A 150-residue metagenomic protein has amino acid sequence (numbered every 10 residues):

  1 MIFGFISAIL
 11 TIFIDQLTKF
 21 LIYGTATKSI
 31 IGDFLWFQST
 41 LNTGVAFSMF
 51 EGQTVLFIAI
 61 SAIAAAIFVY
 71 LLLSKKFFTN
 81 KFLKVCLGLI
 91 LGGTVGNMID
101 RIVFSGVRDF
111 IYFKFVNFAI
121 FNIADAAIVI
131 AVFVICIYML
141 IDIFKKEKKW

Functional and structural regions predicted by a protein language model:
M1-W150: Alpha-helical transmembrane bundles and membrane-interface segments of multipass inner-membrane proteins
